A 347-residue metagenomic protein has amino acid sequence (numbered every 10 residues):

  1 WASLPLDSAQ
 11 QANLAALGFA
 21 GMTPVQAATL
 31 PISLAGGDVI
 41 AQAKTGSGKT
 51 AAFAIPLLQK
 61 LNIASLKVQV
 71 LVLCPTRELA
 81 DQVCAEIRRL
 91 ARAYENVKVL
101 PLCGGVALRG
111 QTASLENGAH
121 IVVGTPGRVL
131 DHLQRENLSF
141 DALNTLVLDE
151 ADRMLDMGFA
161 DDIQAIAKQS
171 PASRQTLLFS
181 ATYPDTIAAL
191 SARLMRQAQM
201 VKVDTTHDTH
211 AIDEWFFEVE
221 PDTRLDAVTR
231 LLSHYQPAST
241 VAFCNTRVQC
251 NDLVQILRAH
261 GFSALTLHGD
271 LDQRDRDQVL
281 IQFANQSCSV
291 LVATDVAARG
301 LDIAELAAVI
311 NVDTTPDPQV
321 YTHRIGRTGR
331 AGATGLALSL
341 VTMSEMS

Functional and structural regions predicted by a protein language model:
W1-S347: Conserved helicase RecA-like core
